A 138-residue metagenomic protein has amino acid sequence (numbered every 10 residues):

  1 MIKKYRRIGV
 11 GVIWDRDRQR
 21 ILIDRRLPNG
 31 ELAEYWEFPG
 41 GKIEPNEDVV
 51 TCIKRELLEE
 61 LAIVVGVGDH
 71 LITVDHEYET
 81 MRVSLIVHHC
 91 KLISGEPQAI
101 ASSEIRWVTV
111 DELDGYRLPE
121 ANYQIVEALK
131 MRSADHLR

Functional and structural regions predicted by a protein language model:
M1-I21, K42: Conserved N-terminal beta-strand and adjoining loop/helix that marks the start of the Nudix/MutT-like hydrolase domain
I2-K3, K130-R138: Generic C-terminal helix-cap and adjacent flexible tail
R7-G9, Q19, V83-I86, S103: Change "...and in nucleic-acid phosphodiester-cleaving endonucleases..." to "...and in nucleic-acid processing enzymes
R20-E59: Conserved Nudix-box catalytic region and its N-terminal flanking loop in Nudix hydrolases and closely related
E60-V67: Short secondary-structure junctions
V64, V74-E96, R106, E127-L129: Active-site-adjacent beta-strand/loop module that shapes the phosphate/pyrophosphate-binding cleft
H89, Q98-L129: NUDIX/MutT-family hydrolases
